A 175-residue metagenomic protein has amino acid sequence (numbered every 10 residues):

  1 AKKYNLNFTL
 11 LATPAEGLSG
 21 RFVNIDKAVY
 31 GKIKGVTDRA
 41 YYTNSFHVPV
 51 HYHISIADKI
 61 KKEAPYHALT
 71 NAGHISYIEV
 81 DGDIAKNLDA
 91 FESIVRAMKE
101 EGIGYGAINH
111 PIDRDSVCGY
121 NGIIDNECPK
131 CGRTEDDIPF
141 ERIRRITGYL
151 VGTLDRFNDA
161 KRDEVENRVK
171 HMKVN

Functional and structural regions predicted by a protein language model:
A1-N175: Long, C-terminal-biased catalytic regions of enzyme "large/alpha" subunits
